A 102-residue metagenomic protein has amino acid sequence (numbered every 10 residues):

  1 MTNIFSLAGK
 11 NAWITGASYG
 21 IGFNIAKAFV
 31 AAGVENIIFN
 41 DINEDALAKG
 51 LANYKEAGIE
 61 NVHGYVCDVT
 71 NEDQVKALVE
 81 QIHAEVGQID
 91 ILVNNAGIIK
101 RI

Functional and structural regions predicted by a protein language model:
N3-I38: Canonical Rossmann dinucleotide-binding motif of NAD(H)/NADP(H)-dependent dehydrogenases/reductases, specifically
W13, I38, H63-Y65, L92: Conserved Rossmann-like nucleotide-binding pocket used by diverse enzymes that bind dinucleotide cofactors
A17-N24, A28, L51, G64-T70 (+1 more regions): A structural preference for long, well-packed, hydrophobic secondary-structure segments
V34-G50: Conserved glycine-rich Rossmann-like NAD(P)H-binding loop of the short-chain dehydrogenase/reductase
E44-A46, Y65-L78: The beta1-alpha1 cofactor-binding region of Rossmann-like NAD(H)/NADP(H)-dependent oxidoreductases
G50-A57: Short, conserved SAM-binding/catalytic segment of Class I S-adenosyl-L-methionine-dependent methyltransferases
A57-H63, Q81-N94, K100: A glycine-rich helix->loop->beta "capping" turn within Rossmann-like NAD(P)(H)-dependent oxidoreductase domains
K76, I99-I102: Conserved mid-core segment of classical short-chain dehydrogenase/reductases
